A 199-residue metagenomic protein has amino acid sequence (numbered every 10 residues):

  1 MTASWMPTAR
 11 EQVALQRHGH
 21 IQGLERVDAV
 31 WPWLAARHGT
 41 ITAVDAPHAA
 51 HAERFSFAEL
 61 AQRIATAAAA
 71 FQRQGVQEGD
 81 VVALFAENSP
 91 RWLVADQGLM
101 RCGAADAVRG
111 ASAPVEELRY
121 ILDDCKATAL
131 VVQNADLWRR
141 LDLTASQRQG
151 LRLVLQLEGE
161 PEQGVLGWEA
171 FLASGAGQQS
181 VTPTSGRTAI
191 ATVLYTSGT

Functional and structural regions predicted by a protein language model:
M1-V27: Flexible, non-catalytic linker and terminal segments flanking ANL/adenylate-forming cores
P7, Q12, V30-F55, L157 (+1 more regions): AMP-dependent adenylate-forming
R17-D45, Q62-R63, A67, V81: AMP-binding/adenylate-forming domain of the ANL superfamily
G39-T42, A176-Y195: Conserved pre-ATP/AMP-binding loop-to-beta segment of ANL
A43-Q97, P114-R119, G167-A170: Conserved AMP-binding/adenylate-forming core of the ANL superfamily
A50-H51, V193-T199: Conserved adenylation A10 loop of the ANL superfamily
Q74, R101-A170: Structural core segment of the AMP-binding/adenylate-forming
A86-N88, Q133-N134, A189: Helix N-cap/beta->alpha junction signal
